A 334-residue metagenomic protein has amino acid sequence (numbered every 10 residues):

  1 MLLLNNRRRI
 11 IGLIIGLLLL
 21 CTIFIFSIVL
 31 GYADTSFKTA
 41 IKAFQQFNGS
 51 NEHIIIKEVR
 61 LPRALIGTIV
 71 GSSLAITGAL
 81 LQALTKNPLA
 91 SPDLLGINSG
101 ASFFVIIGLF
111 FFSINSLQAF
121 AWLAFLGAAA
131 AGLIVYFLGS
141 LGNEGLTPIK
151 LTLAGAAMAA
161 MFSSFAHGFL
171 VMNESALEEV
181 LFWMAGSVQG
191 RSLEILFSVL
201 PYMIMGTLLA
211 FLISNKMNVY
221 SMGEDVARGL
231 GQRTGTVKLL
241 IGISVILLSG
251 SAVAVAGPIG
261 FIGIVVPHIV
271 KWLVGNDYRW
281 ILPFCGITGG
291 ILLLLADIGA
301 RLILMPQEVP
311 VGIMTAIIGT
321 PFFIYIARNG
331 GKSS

Functional and structural regions predicted by a protein language model:
M1-S334: Alpha-helical transmembrane segments in inner-membrane proteins
